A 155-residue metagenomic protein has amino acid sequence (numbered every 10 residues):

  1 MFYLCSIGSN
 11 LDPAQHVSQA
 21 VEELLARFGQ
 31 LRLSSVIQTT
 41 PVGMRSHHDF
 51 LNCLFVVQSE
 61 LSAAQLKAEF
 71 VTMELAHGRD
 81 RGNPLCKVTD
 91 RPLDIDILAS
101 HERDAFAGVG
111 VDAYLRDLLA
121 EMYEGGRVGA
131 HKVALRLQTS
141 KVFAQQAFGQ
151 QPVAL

Functional and structural regions predicted by a protein language model:
M1-L4: Extreme N-terminal starter segment of soluble prokaryotic enzymes
I7-S9, F55-L61, A99-E102: Short beta-strand-to-loop capping motifs
D12-V17: Short N-terminal binding/cap micro-motifs at the start of the first secondary-structure element
S18-A20, F106: Residue-level detector of alpha-helical segments with a strong bias toward transmembrane helices and their helix-loop
A20-A63: Short, surface-exposed acidic-centric catalytic microdomains
D49, K67, T72-L155: Flexible, gly/pro- and Lys/Arg-enriched active-site loops
